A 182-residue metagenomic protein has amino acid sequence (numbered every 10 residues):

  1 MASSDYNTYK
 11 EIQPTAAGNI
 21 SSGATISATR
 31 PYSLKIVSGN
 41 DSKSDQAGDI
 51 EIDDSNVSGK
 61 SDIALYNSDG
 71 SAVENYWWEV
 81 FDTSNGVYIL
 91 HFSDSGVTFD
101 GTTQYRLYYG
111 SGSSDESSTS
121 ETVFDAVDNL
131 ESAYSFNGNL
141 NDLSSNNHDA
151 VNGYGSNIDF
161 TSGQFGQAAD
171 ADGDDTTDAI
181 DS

Functional and structural regions predicted by a protein language model:
M1-N129, A133-S135: Alpha-mannosidase-like glycoside hydrolase catalytic domains involved in N-glycan trimming, generalizing to other
M1-S4, T176-S182: Short intrinsically disordered, low-complexity coil segments enriched in acidic
S113-D175, D181: Extracytoplasmic low-complexity segments
